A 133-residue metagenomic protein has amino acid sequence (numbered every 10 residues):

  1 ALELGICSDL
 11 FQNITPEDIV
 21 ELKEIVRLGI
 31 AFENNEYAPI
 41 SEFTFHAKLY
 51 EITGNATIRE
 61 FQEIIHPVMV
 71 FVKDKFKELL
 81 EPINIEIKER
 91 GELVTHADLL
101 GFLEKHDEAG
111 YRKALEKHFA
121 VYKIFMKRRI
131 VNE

Functional and structural regions predicted by a protein language model:
L2-K77, T95-H96, G110-Y122, R129: Conserved amphipathic alpha-helical segments that form helical-bundle/coiled-coil interaction surfaces
E78-I87: Short helix-coil transition/hinge motifs at the ends and kinks of transmembrane helices, capturing the brief
E86-A109, A114: A late-sequence structural motif
V131-E133: …primarily DNA-binding HTH/wHTH and HhH modules…
